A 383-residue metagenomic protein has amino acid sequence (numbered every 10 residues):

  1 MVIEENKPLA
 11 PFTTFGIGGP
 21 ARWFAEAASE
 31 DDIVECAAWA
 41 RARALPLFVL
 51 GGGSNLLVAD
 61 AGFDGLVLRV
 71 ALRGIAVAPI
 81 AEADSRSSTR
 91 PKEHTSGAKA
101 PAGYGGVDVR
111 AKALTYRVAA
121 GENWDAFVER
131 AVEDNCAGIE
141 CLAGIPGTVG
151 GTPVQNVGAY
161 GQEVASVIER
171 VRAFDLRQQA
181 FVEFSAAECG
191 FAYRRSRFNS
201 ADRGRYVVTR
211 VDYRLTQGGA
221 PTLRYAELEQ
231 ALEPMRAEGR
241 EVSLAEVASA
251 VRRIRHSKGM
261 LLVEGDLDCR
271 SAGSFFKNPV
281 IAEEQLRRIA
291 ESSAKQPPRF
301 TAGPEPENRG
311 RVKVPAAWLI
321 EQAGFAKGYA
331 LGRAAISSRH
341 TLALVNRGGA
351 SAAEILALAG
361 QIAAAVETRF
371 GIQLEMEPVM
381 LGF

Functional and structural regions predicted by a protein language model:
M1-R177: Anion-binding (especially nucleotide phosphate/pyrophosphate-binding) glycine-rich loop and adjoining beta-alpha core
I3-E5, P11-T14, L56, F181-A353 (+1 more regions): Phosphate/pyrophosphate- and phosphate-bearing ligand-binding catalytic cores of soluble enzymes
